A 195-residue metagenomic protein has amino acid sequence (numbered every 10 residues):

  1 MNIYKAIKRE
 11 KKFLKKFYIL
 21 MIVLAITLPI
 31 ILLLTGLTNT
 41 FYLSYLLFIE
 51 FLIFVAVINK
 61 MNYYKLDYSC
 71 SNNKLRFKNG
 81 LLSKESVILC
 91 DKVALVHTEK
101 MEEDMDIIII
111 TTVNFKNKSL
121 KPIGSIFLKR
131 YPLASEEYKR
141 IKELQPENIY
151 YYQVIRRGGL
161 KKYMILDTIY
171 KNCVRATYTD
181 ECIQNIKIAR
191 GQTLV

Functional and structural regions predicted by a protein language model:
N2-L66: Alpha-helical transmembrane spans
Y4, S86-I88, Y152-Q153: Generic detection of short hydrophobic beta-strand segments and adjacent strand-loop junctions
K8, K78-L82, T111-K116: Secondary-structure transition/turn motif
T40-F48, I58-K65, S83-K84, S119-L120 (+3 more regions): Inter-domain helical "communication" segments and dimerization helices that couple sensory or membrane-embedded modules
V55-E103: Conserved beta-hairpin
S69, L95, D104-T112, Y151-Q153: Ordered hydrophobic segments in well-structured contexts
D106-E136: Hydrophobic alpha-helical transmembrane segments and immediately flanking/interface helices in integral membrane
S125-V195: Terminal and domain-flanking low-complexity segments
